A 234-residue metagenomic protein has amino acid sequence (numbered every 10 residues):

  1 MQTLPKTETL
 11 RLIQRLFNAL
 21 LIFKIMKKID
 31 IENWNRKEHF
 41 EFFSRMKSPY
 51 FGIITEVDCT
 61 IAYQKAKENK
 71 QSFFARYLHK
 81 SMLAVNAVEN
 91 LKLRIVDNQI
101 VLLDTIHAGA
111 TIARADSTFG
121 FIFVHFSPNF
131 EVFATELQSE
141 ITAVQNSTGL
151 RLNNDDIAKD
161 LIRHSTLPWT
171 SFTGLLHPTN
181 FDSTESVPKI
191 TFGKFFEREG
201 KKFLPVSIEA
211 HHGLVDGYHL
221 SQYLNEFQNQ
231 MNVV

Functional and structural regions predicted by a protein language model:
T3-T9, R15: N-terminal amphipathic/hydrophobic targeting modules at extreme N-termini, encompassing cleavable Sec/SRP-type signal
I29, S44-F73, K92-I106, D160-H164 (+2 more regions): Gly/Ser/Thr-rich phosphate-binding loops and adjoining beta-strand/alpha-helix segments that form adenosine-phosphate
I53-T55, A62-N69, F119-E131, V215: Acyl-group handling in specialized metabolite and lipid biosynthesis
A62-A87, L204-Y223: Acyl activation and transfer enzymes in specialized metabolism, enriched for ANL adenylate-forming modules
N86-F123: Hydrophobic/aromatic-rich structural module bridging two neighboring secondary-structure elements via a short loop
R114-T170: Helical lid/core segments from catalytic subdomains that handle acyl or acyl-like groups
D156-W169, P188-N225: Histidine-centered acyl-transfer/condensation active-site motif and its immediate structural neighborhood
L167-K189: Glycine-rich active-site loop/lid that clamps phosphate-bearing ligands
